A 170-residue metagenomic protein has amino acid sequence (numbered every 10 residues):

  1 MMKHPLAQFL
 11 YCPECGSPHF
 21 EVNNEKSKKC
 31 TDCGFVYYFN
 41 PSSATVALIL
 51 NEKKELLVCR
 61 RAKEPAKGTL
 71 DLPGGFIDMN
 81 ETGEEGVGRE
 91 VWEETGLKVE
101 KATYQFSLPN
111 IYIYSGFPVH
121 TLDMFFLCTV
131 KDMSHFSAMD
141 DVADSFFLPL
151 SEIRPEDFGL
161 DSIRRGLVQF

Functional and structural regions predicted by a protein language model:
M2, N51-E93: Conserved Nudix-box catalytic region and its N-terminal flanking loop in Nudix hydrolases and closely related
P5-F9, K26, S43: Short metal-coordination and nucleic-acid-contact micro-motifs, chiefly zinc-binding Cys/His arrays
C12-C15, C30-C33: Short cysteine-rich clusters marking metal-coordination/redox-active sites
F20-E21, Y38: Short functional micro-motifs and their immediate structural scaffolds
E21-S27: Short linker/helix segments within small regulatory modules
D32-L56, F76: Conserved N-terminal beta-strand and adjoining loop/helix that marks the start of the Nudix/MutT-like hydrolase domain
F106-H135: Active-site-adjacent beta-strand/loop module that shapes the phosphate/pyrophosphate-binding cleft
S137-G166: NUDIX/MutT-family hydrolases
